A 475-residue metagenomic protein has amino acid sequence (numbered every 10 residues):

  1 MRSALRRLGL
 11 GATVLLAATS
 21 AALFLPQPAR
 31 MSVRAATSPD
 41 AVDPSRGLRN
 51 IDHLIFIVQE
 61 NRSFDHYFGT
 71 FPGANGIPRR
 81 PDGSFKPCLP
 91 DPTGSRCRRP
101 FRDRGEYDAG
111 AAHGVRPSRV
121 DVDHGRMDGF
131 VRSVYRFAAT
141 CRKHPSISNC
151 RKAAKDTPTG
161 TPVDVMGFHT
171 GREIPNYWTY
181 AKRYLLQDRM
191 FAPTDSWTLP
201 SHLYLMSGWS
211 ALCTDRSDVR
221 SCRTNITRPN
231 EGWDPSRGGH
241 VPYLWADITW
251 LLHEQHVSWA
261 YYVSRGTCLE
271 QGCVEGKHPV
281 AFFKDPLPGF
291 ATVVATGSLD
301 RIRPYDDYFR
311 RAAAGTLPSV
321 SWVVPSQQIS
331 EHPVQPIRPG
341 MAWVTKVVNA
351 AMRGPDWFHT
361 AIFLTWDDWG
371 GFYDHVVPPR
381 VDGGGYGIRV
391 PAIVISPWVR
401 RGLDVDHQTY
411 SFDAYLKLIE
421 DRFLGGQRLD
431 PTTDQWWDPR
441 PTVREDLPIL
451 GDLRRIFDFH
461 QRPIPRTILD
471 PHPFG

Functional and structural regions predicted by a protein language model:
A4-P26: Secretory targeting and sorting signals
P28-G475: N-terminal pro-sequences and low-complexity stem/linker regions of secreted or lumenal proteins
